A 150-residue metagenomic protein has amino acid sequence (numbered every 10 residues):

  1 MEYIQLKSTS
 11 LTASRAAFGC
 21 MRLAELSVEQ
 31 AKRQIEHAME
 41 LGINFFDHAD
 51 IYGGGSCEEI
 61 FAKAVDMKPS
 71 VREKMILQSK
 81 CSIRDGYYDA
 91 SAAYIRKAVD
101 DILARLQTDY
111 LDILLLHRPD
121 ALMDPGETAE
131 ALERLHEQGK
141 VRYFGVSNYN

Functional and structural regions predicted by a protein language model:
M1-M75: N-terminal binding-site loop/beta-alpha segment at the start of enzyme catalytic domains that lines or forms
S8-T9, S14, K68, S79 (+3 more regions): Short linear Ser/Thr-Pro motifs
F18, H48, S79, I113-L116 (+1 more regions): Conserved beta-strand positions
M21-L23, E59, I83, Y143 (+1 more regions): Short, electropositive, low-hydrophobicity segments enriched in small/polar residues
R22-A24, D50-G53, S82-G86, R118-L122: Short histidine/acidic/glycine/proline-rich micro-motifs that form metal- and phosphate-coordinating active-site loops
E29, E36, E40, G86-N150: Glycine/proline-rich, positively charged, aromatic-decorated active-site loop/lid region on the catalytic face
V65, C81, L132-L135: Hydrophobic positions in alpha-helices of CheY-like receiver
K68-A93, H117: Structural motif corresponding to the early beta-alpha repeats
